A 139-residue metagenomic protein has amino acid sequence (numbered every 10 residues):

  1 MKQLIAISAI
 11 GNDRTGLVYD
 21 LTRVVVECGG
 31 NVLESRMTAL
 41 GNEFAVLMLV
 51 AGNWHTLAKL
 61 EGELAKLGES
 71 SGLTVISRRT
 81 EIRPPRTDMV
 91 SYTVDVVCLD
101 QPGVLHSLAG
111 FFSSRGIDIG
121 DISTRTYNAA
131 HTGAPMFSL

Functional and structural regions predicted by a protein language model:
M1-L139: A conserved regulatory-domain signal marking ACT and ACT-like small-molecule sensing domains and adjacent regulatory
